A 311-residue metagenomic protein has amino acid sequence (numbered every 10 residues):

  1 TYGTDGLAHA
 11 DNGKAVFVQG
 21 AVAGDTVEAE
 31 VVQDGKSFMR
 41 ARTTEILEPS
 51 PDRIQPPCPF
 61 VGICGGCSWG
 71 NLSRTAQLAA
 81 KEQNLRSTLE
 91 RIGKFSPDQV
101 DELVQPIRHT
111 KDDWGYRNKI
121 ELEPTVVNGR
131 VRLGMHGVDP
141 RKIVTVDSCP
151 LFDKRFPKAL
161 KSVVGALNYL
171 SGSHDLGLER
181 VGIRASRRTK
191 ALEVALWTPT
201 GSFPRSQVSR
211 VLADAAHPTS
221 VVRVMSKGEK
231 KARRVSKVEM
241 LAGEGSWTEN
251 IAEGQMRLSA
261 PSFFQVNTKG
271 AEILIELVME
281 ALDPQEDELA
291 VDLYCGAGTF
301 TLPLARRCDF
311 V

Functional and structural regions predicted by a protein language model:
T1-V311: Accessory RNA-recognition modules of RNA-modification enzymes
